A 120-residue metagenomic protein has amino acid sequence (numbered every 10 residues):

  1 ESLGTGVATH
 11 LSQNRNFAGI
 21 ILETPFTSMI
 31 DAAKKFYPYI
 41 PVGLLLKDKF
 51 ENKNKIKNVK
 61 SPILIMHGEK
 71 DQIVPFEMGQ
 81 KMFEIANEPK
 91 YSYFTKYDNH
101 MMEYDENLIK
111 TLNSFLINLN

Functional and structural regions predicted by a protein language model:
E1-Y37: Primarily recognizes the serine-hydrolase "nucleophile elbow" in alpha/beta-hydrolase and SGNH/GDSL folds
F36-L45, N113: Alpha/beta-hydrolase superfamily serine-hydrolase fold, recognizing
P41-K55, S61: Active-site nucleophile elbow and catalytic-triad environment of alpha/beta-hydrolase enzymes
N52, S61, P75-E84, N107-L108: Short alpha-helix in the alpha/beta-hydrolase fold that links the catalytic acid
N58-K60, L64-D71: Short beta-strand/loop motif that positions the catalytic acidic residue of the alpha/beta-hydrolase fold
E69-V74, N99-M102: Acidic catalytic loop of the alpha/beta-hydrolase fold
Q80-E103: Catalytic histidine neighborhood in serine/cysteine hydrolases with alpha/beta-hydrolase-type architecture
E103-N118: Post-His helix in hydrolase/transferase enzymes
